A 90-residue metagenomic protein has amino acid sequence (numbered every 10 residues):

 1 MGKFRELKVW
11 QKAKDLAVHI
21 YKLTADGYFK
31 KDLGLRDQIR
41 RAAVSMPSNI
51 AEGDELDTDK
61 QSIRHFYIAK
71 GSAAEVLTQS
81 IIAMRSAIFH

Functional and structural regions predicted by a protein language model:
M1-H90: Amphipathic alpha-helical assembly/interaction segments
